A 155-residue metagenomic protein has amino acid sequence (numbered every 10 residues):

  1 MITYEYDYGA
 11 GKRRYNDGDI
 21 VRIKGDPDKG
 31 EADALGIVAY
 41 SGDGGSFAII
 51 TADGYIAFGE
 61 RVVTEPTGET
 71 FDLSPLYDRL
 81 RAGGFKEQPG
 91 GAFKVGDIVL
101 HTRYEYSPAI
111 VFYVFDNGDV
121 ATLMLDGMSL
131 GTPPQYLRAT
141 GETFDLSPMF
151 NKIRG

Functional and structural regions predicted by a protein language model:
M1-N16: N-terminal intrinsically disordered, low-complexity tails enriched in polar/charged
I2-Y6, T51-P89, L125-G155: Intrinsically disordered, low-complexity, charged/polar segments
Y8, F85-E87, F93, Y106 (+1 more regions): Aromatic/pi-system hotspot detector in well-structured domains
Y15, A92-F93: Short, well-ordered loop/turn sites that connect or cap secondary structure elements
G25-V62, T102-Y136: Basic/aromatic-rich interaction segments and small domains that mediate binding to polyanionic partners
